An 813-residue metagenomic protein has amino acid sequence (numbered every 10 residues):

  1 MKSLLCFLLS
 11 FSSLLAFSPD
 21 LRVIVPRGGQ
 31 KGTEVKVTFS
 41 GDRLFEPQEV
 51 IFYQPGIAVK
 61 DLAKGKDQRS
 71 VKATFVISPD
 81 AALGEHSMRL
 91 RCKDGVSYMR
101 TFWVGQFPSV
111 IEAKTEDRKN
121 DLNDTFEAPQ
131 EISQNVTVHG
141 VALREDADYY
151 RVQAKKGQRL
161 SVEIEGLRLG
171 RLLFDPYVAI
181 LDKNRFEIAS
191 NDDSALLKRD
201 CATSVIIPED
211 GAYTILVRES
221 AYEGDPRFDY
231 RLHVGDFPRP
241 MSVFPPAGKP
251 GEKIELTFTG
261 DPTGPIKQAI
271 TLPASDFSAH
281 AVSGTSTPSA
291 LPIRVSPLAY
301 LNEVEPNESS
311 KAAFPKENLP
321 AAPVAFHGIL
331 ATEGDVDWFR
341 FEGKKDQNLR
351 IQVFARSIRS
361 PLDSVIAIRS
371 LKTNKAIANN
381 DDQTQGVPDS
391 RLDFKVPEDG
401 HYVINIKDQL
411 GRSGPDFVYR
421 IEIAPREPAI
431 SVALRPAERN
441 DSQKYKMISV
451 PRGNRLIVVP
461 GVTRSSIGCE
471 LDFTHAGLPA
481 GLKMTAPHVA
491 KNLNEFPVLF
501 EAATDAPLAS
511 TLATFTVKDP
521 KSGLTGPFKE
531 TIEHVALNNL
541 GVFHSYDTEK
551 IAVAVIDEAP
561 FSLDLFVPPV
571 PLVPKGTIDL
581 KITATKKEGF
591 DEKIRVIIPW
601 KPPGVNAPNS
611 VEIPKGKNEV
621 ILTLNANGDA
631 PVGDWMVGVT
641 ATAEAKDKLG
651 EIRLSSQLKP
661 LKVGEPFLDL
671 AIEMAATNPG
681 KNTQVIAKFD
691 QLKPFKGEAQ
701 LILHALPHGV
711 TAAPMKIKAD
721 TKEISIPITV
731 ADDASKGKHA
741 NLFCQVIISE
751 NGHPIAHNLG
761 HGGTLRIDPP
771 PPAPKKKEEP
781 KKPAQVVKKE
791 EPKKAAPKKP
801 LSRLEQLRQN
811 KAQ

Functional and structural regions predicted by a protein language model:
S3-S13: Bacterial N-terminal signal peptides
A16-A142, R218-D229, H233-A322, H327-A331 (+10 more regions): Ser/Thr/Pro-rich low-complexity tracts
F17-D61, K66-S70, P79, L90-K93 (+11 more regions): Acidic, Ser/Thr/Pro-rich low-complexity intrinsically disordered segments
V23-P26, V243-P245, L434, K444-K446 (+5 more regions): Surface-exposed, proline-enriched loop/turn segments that connect beta strands in immunoglobulin-like
K31-V37, A82-S87, D148, E252-E255 (+11 more regions): Short, solvent-exposed loop/turn segments enriched in Ser/Thr/Gly
P55-G56, G386, A476-M484, P599-N609 (+1 more regions): Short beta-strand and strand-turn-strand segments in soluble, beta-rich domains
A63-R69, D80, A195-L197, I207-P208 (+8 more regions): Short proline/glycine- and polar residue-rich coil/turn motifs
A73-A81, Q268-L272, V459-T463, I467 (+8 more regions): Extracellular/luminal low-complexity segments enriched in Ser/Thr/Pro
